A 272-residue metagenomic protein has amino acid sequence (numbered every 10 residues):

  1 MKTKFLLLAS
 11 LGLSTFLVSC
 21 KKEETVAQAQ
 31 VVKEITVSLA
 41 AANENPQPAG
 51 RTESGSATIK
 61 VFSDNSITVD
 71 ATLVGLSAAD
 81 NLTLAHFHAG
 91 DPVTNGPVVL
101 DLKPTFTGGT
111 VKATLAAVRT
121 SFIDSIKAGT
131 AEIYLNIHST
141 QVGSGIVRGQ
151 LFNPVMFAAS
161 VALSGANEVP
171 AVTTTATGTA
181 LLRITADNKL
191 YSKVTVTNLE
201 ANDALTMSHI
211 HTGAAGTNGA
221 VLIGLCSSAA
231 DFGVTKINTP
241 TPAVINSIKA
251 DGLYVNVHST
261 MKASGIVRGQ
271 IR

Functional and structural regions predicted by a protein language model:
M1-K4, K21-K22: Positively charged n-region of N-terminal signal peptides that target proteins for export
L6-S14: Sec-dependent N-terminal signal peptides
F16-S19: C-terminal motif of bacterial Sec signal peptides marking the signal peptidase cleavage site
K21-A85, A89-S208, T212-R272: Metal-centered catalytic cores of metalloenzymes
